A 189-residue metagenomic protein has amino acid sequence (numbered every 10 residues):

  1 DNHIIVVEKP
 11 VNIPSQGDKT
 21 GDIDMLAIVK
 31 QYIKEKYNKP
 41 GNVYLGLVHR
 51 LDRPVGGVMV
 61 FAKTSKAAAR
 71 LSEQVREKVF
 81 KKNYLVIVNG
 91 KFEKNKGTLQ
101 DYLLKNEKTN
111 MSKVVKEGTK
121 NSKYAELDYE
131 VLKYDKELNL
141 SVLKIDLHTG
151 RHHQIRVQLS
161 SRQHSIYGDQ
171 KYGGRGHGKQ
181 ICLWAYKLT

Functional and structural regions predicted by a protein language model:
D1-T189: RNA pseudouridine synthases
